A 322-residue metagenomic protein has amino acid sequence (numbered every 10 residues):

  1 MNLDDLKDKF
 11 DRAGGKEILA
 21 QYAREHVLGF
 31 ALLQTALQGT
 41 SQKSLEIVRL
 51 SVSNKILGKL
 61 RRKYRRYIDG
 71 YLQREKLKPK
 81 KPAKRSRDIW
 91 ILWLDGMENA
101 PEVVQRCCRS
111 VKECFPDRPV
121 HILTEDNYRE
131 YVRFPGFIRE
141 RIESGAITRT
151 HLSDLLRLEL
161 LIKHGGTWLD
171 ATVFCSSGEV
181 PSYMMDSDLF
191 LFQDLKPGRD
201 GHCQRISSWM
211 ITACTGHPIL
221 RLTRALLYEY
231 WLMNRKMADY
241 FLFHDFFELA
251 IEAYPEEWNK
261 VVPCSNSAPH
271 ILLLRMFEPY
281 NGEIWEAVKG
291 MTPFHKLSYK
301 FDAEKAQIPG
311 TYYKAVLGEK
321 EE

Functional and structural regions predicted by a protein language model:
M1-S153, A171-E322: Glycosyltransferase-associated regions of secretory-pathway enzymes, highlighting luminal stem/catalytic domains
D154-H164: Small-residue hinge/turn detector
H164, L169-A171: Active-site acidic Asp-centered loop
